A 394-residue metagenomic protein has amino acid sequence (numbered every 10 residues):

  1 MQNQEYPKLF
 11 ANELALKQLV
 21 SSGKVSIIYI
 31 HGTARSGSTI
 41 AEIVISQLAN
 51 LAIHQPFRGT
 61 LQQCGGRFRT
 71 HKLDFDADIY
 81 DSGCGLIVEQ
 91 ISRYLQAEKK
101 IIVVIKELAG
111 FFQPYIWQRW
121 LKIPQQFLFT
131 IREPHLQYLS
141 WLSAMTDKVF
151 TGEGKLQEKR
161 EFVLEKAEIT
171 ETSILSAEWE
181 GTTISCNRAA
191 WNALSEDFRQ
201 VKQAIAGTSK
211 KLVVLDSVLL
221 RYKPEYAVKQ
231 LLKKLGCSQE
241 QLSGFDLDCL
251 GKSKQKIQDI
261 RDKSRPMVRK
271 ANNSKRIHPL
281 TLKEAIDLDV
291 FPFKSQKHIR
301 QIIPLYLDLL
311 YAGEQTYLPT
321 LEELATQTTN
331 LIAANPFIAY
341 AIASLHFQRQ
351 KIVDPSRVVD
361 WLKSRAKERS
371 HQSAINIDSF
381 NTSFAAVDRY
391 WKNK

Functional and structural regions predicted by a protein language model:
M1-L95: PAPS-dependent sulfotransferase catalytic core
M1-V20, C237-K394: PAPS-dependent sulfotransferases, especially Golgi type II membrane carbohydrate sulfotransferases
P7-F10, D78-G85, L108, S185-E196: Conserved phosphate-coordination/catalytic loops
Y29-H31, I105, T130: Short hydrophobic segments within beta-strands
A49-A52, I102, I123-Q125: A generic structural motif
P56-L61, I131, S243-D246: A short, structured active-site edge motif that brings together acidic residues
R93-I116: Glycine-rich phosphate-binding loop used to anchor ATP phosphates in small-molecule kinases, encompassing both
A109-L242, S264-P266: PAPS-dependent sulfotransferase catalytic domain
